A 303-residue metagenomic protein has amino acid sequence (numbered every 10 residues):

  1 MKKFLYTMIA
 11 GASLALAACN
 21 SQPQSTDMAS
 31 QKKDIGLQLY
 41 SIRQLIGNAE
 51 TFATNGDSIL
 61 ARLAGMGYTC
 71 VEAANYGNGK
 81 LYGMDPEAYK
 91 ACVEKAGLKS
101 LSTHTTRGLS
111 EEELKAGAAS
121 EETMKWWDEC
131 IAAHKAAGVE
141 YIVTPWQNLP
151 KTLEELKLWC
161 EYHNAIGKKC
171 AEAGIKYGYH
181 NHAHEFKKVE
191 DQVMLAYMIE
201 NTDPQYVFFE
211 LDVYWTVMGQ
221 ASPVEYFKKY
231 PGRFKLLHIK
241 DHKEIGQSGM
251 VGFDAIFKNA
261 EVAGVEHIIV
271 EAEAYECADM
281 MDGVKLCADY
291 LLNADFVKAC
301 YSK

Functional and structural regions predicted by a protein language model:
M1-F4: Positively charged n-region of N-terminal signal peptides that target proteins for export
Y6-T7, C19-E140, D289, N293-K303: N-terminal pre-domain/capping segments
T7-A15: Bacterial N-terminal signal peptides
S30, C70-V71, A171-F257: Acidic/histidine-rich catalytic cores of soluble enzymes
K33-L39, V71-A73, S100-T105, I142-T144 (+4 more regions): Hydrophobic faces of well-ordered beta-strands that scaffold small-molecule active sites in alpha/beta enzyme cores
R43-F52, A73-D85, R107-M124, N148-K157 (+4 more regions): Acidic-and-aromatic substrate-binding clefts and catalytic sites of carbohydrate-active enzymes
K99, E111-F208, M281, Y301-S302: Active-site acidic/histidine proton-transfer and metal-coordination neighborhood in alpha/beta enzyme cores
N259, E273-K303: Aromatic-rich peripheral "rim/lid" segments of glycoside hydrolase catalytic domains that contact and position glycan
